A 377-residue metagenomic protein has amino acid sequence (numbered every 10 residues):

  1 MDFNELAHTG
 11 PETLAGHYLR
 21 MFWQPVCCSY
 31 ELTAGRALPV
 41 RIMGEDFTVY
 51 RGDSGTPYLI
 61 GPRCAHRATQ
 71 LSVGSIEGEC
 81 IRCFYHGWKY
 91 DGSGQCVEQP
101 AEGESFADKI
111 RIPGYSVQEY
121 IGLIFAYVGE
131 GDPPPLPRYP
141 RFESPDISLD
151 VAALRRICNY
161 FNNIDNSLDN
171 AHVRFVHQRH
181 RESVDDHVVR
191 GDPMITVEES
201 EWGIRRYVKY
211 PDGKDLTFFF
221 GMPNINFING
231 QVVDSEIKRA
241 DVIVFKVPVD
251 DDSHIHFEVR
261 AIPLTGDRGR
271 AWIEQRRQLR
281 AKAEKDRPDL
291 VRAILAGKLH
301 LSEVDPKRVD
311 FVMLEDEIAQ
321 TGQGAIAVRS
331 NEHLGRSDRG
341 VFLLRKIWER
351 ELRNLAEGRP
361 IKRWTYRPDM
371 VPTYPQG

Functional and structural regions predicted by a protein language model:
M1-E12, E45-F47, F84-K89, N163 (+2 more regions): A broad, low-specificity signal for short, low-complexity segments enriched in glycine/proline and polar/charged
M1-E5, R20, Q24-P25, M43-T48 (+3 more regions): Phosphate-binding glycine-rich loops and adjacent basic patches that engage nucleotide phosphates, nucleic-acid
M1-V26, L32, E351-G377: C-terminal lid/capping helical subdomain adjacent to the catalytic/cofactor pocket in oxidative enzymes
F3-H8, V26, E104-P113, H256 (+1 more regions): Charged, low-complexity, helix/coiled-coil-prone segments
P11-E12, C27-D150, M194, K214 (+1 more regions): Rieske [2Fe-2S] iron-sulfur-binding domain
L14-H17, Q95-F106, W272-D286: Short, charge-rich amphipathic segments
T56, D132-G377: C-terminal catalytic domain of Rieske-type non-heme iron oxygenases
